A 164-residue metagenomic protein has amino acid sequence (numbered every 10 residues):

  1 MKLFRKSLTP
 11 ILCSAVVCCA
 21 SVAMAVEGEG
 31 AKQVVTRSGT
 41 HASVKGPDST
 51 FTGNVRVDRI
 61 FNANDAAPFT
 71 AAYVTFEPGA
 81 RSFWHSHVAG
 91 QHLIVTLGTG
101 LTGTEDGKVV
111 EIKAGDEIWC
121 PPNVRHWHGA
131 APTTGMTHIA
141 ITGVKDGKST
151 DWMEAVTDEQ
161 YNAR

Functional and structural regions predicted by a protein language model:
K2-L12: Bacterial N-terminal signal peptides that target proteins for export
P10-S21: Bacterial N-terminal signal peptides
M24-P68, S149-R164: A short, N-terminal "cap"/entry segment at the start of jelly-roll beta-barrel domains of the cupin/DSBH fold
R56-R59, T70-H87: Conserved short histidine dyad/triad with adjacent acidic residue
R59-F61, T75, G103, E111 (+1 more regions): Generic structural detector for well-ordered beta-strands
D65-A67, A89, T133-T134, D146: Short strand-connecting beta-turns/loops that link adjacent beta-strands
R81, S86-A114, V124: A short beta-strand-loop-beta hairpin characteristic of the jelly-roll/cupin
L101, V109, K113-A114, P122-S149: Ligand-binding loop in jelly-roll beta-barrel domains
